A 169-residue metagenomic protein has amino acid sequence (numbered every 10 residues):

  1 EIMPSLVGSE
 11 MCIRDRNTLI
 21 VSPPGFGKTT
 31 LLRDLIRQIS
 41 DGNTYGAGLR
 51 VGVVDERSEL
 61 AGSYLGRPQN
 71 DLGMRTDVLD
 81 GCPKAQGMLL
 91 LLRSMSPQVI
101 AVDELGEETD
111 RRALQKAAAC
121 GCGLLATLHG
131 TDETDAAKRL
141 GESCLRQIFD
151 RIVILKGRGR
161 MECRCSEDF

Functional and structural regions predicted by a protein language model:
E1-G8, C12-I13: Single conserved hydrophobic/aromatic residue that forms the stacking wall/gate of nucleotide- or nucleobase-binding
N17: Walker A (P-loop) ATP-phosphate-binding motif of ABC ATPase nucleotide-binding domains
I20: Hydrophobic anchor at the beta1->P-loop junction of P-loop NTPases
P24: The conserved Walker
K28: Conserved lysine of the Walker
L31, L35: Hydrophobic positions on the alpha1 helix immediately C-terminal to the Walker A/P-loop
S40-L91: P-loop NTPase switch/communication element
M95-G157: Conserved P-loop NTPase nucleotide-binding/switch module
